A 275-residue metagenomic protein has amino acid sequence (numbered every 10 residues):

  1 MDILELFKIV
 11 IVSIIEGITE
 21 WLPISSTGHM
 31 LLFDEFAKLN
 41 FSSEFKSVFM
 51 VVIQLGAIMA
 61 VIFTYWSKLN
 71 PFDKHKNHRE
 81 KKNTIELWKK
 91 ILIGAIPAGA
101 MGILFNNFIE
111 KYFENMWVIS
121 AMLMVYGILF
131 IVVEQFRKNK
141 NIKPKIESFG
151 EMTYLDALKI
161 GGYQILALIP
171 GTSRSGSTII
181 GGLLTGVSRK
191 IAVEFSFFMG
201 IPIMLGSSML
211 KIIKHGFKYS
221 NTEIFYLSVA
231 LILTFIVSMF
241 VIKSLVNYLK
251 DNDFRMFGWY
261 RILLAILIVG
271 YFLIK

Functional and structural regions predicted by a protein language model:
M1-K275: Multi-pass membrane proteins that catalyze or facilitate reactions on polyprenyl-/lipid-phosphate substrates and their
